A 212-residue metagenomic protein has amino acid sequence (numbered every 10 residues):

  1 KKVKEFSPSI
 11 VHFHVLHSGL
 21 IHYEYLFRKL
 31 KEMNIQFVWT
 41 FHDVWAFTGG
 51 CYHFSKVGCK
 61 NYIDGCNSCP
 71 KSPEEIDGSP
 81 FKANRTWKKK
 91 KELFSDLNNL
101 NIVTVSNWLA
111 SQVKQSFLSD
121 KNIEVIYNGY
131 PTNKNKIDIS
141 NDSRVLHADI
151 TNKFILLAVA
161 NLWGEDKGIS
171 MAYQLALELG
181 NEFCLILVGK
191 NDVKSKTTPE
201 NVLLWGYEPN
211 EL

Functional and structural regions predicted by a protein language model:
K1, H12-V15, P73-K82, L204: A short, charged, and often flexible helix/loop element on the N-terminal side of the glycosyltransferase catalytic
K2-I21, I35-H42: Short N-terminal targeting/anchoring amphipathic segment
H12, V103-T104, Y127, L157-A160 (+1 more regions): Short beta-strand segments
Y25, G49-F54, C59, S116 (+3 more regions): Short aromatic-enriched loop/helix-cap "lid" or pocket-rim segments at secondary-structure transitions that line
A46, N61-N141, V145, I150-I155: Donor nucleotide-sugar binding/catalytic pocket of nucleotide-sugar-dependent glycosyltransferases
G129, V159-E165, N191, E208: Short donor-sugar binding/catalytic loops of nucleotide-sugar-dependent glycosyltransferases, especially enzymes
A148-K167, Y173-L177: Conserved donor-binding/catalytic core segment of Leloir-type glycosyltransferases
F183-C184, G189-L212: Nucleotide-activated donor-binding/catalytic signature segment of Leloir-type glycosyltransferases, i.e., the conserved
